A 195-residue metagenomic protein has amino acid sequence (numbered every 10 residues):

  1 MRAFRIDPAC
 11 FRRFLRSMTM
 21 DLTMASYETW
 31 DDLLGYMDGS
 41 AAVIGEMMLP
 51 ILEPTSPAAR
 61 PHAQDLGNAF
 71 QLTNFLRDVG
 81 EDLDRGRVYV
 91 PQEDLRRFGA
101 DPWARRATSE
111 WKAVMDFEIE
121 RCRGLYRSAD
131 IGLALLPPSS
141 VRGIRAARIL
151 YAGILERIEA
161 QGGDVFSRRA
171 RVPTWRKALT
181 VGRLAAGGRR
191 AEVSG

Functional and structural regions predicted by a protein language model:
M1-Q71, L76, G80-G195: Catalytic cores of Mg2+-dependent Asp-rich isoprenoid enzymes
